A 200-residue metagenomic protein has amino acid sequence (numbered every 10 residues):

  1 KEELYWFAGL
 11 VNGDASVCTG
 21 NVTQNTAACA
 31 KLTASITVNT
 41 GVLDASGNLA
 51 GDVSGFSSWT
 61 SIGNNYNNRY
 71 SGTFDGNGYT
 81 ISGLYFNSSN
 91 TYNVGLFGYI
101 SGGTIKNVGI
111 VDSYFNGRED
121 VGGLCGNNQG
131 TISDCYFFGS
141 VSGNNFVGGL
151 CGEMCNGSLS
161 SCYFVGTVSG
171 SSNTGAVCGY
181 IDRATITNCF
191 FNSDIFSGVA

Functional and structural regions predicted by a protein language model:
K1-A200: Surface-exposed repetitive/solenoidal architectures
